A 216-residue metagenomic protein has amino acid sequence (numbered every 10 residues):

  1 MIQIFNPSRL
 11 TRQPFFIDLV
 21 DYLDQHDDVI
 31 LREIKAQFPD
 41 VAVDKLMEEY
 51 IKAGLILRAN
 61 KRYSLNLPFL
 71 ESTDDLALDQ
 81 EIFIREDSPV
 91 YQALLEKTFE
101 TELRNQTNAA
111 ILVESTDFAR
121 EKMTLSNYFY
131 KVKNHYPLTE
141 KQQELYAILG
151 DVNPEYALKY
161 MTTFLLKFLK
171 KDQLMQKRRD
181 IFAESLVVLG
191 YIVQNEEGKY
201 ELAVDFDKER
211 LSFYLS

Functional and structural regions predicted by a protein language model:
M1-R9: Short, Lys/Arg-enriched N-terminal segment that forms or immediately precedes the first helix of a structured domain
T11-E33, R85-K177: Short amphipathic alpha-helical interface segments
D28-E81: N-terminal interaction modules that seed assembly of large macromolecular complexes
Q37-K52, D172-L189: Short amphipathic alpha-helical interaction segments
I51-R62, A183, V187-K199: A short, conserved structural fragment
R62-P68, G198-D205: Minor-groove-contacting beta-hairpin "wing" of winged helix-turn-helix DNA-binding domains
F69-R104, F206-S216: Short, amphipathic alpha-helical interaction segments positioned at domain boundaries
V187-G190, Q194-E197, A203-S216: Charge-dense, extended regions
